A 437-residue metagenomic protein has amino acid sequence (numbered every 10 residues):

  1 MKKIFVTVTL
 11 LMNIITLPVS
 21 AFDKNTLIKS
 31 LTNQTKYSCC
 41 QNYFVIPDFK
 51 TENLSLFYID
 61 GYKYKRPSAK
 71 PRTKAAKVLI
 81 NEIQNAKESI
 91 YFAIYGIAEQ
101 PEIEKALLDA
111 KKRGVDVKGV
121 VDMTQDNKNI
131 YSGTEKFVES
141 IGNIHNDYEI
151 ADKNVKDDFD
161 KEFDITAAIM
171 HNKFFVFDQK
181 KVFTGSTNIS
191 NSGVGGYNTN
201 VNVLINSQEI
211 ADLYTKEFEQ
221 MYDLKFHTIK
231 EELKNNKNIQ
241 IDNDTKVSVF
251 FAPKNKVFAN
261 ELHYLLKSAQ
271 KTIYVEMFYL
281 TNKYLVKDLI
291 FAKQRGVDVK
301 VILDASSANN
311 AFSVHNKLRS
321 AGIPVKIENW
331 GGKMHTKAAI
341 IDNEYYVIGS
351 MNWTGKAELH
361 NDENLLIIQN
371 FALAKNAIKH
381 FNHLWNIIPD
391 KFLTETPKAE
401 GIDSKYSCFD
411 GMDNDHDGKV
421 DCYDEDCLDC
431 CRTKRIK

Functional and structural regions predicted by a protein language model:
M1-A21: Classical Sec-dependent N-terminal signal peptides that target proteins to the secretory pathway
N25-A86, A93-K267, R295-Y345, G349-F371 (+1 more regions): HKD-type phospholipase D/PLD-like phosphodiesterase module
I94, E276-M277: Glycine-rich anion-binding loop/nest that anchors nucleotide
M277-L280, V286: Long, repeat-rich segments with strong aromatic
D362-K398: Short hairpin/turn module used for nucleic-acid contact or packing/dimerization
K398-K437: Extracellular calcium-associated, cysteine-rich motifs in secreted modular proteins
